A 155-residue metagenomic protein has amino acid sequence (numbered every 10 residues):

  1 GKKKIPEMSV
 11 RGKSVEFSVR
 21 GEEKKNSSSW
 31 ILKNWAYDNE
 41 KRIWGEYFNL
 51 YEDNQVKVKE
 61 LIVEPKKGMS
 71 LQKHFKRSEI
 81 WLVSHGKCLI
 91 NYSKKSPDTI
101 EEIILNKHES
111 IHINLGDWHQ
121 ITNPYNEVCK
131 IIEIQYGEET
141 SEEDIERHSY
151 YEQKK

Functional and structural regions predicted by a protein language model:
G1-I43: Classical nucleotidyltransferase
W30-L71, I103, K107, I145-K155: A short, N-terminal "cap"/entry segment at the start of jelly-roll beta-barrel domains of the cupin/DSBH fold
E60, E79, E133: Acidic-residue sensor for enzyme active/binding pockets
G68, I80, K87-L89, S110 (+2 more regions): Structural motif
K73-F75, N123: Non-cytosolic beta-sheet module surface loops
K76-S96: Glycine- and acidic-residue-biased ligand/ion/polar-headgroup-sensing regions
Y92-W118: Short acidic-glycine-tyrosine-enriched beta hairpin
Q120-K155: Double-stranded beta-helix
